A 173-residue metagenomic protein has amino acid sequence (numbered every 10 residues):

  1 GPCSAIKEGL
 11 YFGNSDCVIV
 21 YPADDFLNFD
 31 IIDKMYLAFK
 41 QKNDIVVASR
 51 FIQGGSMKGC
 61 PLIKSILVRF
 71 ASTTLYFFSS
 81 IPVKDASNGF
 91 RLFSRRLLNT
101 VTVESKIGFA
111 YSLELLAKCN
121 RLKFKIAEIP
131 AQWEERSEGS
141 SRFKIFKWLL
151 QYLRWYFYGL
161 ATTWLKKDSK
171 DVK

Functional and structural regions predicted by a protein language model:
P2-F12, C17, F29-F109, E135-L153 (+2 more regions): Acceptor/aglycone-binding surface of glycosyltransferases and processive sugar-polymer synthases
D25-F26: Acidic metal-phosphate-binding loop of nucleotide-sugar-dependent transferases
F39, C119-N120: Hydrophobic residues within well-ordered alpha-helices
K84-D85, K125-W133: Catalytic beta-strand/loop signature of glycosyltransferases that borders the donor
V103-E104, L113, R121: Soluble, non-transmembrane catalytic domains of enzymes that act on hydrophobic metabolites at membranes
F109-L115: Acidic donor-binding loop at a coil-to-helix junction in glycosyltransferase catalytic cores that engages
K166-K173: Juxtamembrane C-terminal module of membrane proteins
